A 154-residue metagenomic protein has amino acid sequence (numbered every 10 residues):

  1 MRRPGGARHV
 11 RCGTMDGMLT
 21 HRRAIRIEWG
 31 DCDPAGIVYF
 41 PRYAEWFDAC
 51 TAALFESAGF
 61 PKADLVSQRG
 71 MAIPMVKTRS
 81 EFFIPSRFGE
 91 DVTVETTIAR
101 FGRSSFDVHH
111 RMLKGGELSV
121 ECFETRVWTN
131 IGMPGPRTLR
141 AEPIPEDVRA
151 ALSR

Functional and structural regions predicted by a protein language model:
M1-G17: N-terminal amphipathic/basic-hydrophobic helices that include classical n-h-c signal peptides and signal-anchor
P4-A7, V38, C122, P145: General helical secondary-structure elements
D16-M75, I131-R154: Hot-dog-fold acyl-thioester-processing enzymes
G17, R23, F82, R87-F88 (+1 more regions): HotDog/MaoC-like acyl-thioester-processing domains
I27-C32, V94, D107, C122: A generic structural signal for ordered secondary structure
V76-F82, V94-E95: Short structured motifs
